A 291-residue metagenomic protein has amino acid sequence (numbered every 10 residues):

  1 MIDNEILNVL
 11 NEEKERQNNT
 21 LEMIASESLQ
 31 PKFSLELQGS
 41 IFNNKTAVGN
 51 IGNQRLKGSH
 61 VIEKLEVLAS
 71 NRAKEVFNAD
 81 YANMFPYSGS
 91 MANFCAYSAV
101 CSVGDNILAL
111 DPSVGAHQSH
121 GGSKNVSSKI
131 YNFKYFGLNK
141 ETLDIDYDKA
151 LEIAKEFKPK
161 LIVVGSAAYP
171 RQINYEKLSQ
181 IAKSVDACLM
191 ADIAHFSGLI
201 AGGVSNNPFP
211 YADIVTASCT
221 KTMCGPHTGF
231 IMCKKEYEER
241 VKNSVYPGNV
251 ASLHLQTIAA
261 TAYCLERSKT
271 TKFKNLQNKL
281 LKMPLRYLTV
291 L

Functional and structural regions predicted by a protein language model:
M1-L68, Q180: N-terminal glycine-rich, Lys/His-bearing helix-loop that initiates the first secondary-structure elements of many
K64, L68-L291: Conserved PLP-enzyme active-site core in the AAT-like
